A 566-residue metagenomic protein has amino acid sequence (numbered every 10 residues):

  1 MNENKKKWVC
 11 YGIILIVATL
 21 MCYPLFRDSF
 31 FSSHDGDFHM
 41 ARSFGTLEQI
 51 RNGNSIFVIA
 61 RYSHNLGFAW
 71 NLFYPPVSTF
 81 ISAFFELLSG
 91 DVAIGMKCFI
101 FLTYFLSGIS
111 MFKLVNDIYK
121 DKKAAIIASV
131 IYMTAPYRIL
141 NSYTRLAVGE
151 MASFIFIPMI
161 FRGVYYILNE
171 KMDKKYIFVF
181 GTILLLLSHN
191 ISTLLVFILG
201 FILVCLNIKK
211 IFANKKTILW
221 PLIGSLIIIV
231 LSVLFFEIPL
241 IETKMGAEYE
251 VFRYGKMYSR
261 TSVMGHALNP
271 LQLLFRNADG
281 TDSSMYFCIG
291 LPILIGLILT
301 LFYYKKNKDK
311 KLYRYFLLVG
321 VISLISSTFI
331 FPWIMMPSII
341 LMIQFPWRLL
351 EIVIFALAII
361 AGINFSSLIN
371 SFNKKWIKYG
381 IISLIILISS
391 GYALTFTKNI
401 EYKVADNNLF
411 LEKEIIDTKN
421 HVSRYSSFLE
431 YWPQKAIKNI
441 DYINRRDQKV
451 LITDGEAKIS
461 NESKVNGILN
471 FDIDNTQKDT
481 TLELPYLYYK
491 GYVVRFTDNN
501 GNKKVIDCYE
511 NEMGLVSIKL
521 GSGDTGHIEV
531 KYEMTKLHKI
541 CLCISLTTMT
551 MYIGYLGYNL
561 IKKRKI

Functional and structural regions predicted by a protein language model:
M1-E401, H527-K531, K536-I566: Membrane-embedded transmembrane-helix bundle of lipid-linked glycan/lipid transferases
E3, D441-I566: Active-site-proximal, structured, solvent-exposed surfaces of multi-pass membrane proteins that position macromolecular
P24, E412-E414, E462-S463: Short N-terminal helix-initiation segments at or just after the protein's N-terminus
A128, K174-K175, Y315, P433-A436 (+3 more regions): Alpha-helical scaffolds flanking conserved acidic
E401-K458: Membrane-interface segments at or immediately adjacent to transmembrane helices that form the boundary between
